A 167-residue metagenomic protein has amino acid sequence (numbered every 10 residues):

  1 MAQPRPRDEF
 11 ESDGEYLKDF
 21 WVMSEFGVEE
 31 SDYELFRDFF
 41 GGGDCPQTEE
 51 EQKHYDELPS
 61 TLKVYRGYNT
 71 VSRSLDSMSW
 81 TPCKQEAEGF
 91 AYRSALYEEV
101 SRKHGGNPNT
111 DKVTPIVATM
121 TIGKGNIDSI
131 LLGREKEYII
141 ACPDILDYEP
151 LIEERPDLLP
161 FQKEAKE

Functional and structural regions predicted by a protein language model:
M1-V64, N69-M78, P82-E167: Conserved NAD+-utilizing ADP-ribose enzyme module
